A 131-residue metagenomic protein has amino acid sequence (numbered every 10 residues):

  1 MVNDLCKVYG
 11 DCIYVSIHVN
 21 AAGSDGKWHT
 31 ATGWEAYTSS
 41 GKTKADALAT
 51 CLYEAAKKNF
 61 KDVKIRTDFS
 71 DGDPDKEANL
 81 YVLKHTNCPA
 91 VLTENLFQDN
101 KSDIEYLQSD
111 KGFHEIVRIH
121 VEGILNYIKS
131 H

Functional and structural regions predicted by a protein language model:
M1-H131: Active-site-proximal helix/loop segments of hydrolytic enzymes
